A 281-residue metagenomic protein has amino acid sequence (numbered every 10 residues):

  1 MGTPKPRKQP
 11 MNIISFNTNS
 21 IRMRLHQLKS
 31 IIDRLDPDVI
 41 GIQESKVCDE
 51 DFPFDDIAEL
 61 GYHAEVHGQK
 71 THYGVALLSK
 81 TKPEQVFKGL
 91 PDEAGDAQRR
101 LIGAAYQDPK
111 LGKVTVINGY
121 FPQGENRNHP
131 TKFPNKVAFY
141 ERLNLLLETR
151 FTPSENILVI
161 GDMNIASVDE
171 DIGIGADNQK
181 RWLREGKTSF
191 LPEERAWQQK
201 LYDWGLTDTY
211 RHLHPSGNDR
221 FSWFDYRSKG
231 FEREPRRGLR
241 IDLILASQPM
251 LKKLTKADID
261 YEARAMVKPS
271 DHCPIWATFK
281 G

Functional and structural regions predicted by a protein language model:
G2-Y62, H72-V75, L191: N-terminal, active-site-proximal structural segment of metallo-dependent hydrolase catalytic domains
P10-S20, K113-N126, H272: Active-site-proximal beta-strand elements of phosphoester/diester hydrolases
F16-N17, I32-E50, V116, L146-D171 (+4 more regions): Active-site beta-strand/loop signature of hydrolases that rely on acidic residues for catalysis
S45-C48, F52-N128: Structured beta-strand-rich core segments of catalytic domains in phosphoester-bond hydrolases
L60, F139-R237, I241: Metal-dependent phosphoesterases centered on the DNase I-like endonuclease/exonuclease/phosphatase
T71-V86, F231-K253, F279: Conserved beta strand-loop-helix elements of the APE1-like EEP
K80, A104-K110, S247-Q248, S270 (+1 more regions): Active-site beta-strand termini and strand-to-loop segments that position acidic
P91-D92, F121-Y140, K180-G186: Surface-exposed cleft-lining segments at the edges of enzyme active sites
